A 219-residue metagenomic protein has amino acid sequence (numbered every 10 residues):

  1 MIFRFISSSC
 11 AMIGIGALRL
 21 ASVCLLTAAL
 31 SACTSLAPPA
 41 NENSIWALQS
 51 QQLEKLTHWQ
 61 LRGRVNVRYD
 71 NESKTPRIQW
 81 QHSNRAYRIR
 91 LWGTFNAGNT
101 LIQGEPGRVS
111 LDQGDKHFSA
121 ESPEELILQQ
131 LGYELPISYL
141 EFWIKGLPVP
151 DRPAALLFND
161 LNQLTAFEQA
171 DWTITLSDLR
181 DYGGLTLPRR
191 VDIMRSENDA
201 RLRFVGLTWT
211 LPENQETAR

Functional and structural regions predicted by a protein language model:
M1-C33: Sec-dependent bacterial lipoprotein signal peptides
L30-S50: Bacterial Sec signal peptide processing site at the extreme N-terminus
Q51-R88: Post-signal-peptide N-terminal segment of Sec-exported extracytoplasmic proteins
T57, P76, R85, G98 (+3 more regions): Envelope-exposed proteins and targeting segments
Y69-S73, T94-A97, N198-D199: Solvent-exposed loop/turn segments connecting transmembrane beta-strands in outer-membrane beta-barrel proteins
I78-Q81, I102-G104, S177-D181: Extended lipid/amphipathic-ligand handling interfaces
A86-L135: An acidic-aromatic
F142, L147-R219: Gly/Pro-enriched, hydrophobic low-complexity segments that function as extracytoplasmic propeptides/linkers
